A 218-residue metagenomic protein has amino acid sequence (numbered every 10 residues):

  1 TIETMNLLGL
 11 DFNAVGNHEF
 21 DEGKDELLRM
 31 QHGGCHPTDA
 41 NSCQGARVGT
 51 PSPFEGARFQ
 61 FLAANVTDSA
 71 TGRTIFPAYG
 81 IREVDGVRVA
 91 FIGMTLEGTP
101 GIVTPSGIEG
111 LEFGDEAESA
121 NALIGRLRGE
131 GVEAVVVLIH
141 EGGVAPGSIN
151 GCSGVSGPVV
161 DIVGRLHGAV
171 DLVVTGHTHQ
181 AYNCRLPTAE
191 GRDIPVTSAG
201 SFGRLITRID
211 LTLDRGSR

Functional and structural regions predicted by a protein language model:
T1-R218: Acidic, metal/ion-coordinating pockets
